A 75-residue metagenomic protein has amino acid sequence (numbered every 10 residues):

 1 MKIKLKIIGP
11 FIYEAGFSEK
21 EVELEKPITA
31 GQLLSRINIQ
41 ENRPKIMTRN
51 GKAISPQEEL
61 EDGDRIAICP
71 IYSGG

Functional and structural regions predicted by a protein language model:
M1-G74: Ubiquitin-like/PB1-type beta-grasp interaction modules and other compact soluble beta-rich domains
